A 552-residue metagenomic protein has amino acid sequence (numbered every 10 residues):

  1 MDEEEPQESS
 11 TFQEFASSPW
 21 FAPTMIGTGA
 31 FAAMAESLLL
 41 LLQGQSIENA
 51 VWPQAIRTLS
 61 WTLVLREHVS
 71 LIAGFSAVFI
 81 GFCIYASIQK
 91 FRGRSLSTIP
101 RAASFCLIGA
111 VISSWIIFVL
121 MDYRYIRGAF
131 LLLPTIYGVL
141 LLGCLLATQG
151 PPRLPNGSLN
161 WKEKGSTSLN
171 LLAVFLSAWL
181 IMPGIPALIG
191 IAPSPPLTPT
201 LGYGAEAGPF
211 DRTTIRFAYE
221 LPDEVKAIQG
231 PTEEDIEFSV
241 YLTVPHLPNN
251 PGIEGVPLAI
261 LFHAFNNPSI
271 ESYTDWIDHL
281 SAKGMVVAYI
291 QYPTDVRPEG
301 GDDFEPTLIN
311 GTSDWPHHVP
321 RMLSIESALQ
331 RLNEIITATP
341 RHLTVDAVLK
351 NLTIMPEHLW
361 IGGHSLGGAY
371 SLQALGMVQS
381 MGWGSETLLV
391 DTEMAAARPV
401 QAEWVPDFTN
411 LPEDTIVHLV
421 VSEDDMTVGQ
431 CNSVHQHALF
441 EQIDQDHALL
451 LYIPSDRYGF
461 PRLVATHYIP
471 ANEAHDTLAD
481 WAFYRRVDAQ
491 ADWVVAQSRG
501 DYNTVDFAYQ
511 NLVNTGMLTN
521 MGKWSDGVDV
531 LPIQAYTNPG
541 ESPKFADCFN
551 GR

Functional and structural regions predicted by a protein language model:
L131-L176: Cytosolic-side transmembrane helix boundary signature
N170-F175, M182-E254: N-terminal cap/lid segment of alpha/beta-hydrolase-fold proteins
I253-A264, D278: Short beta-strand element of the alpha/beta-hydrolase
E271-Y289: Short amphipathic alpha-helix adjacent to the substrate-entry channel of hydrolases
E305-N351, Q373: Alpha/beta-hydrolase active-site loop
G362-S371: Gly/Ala-rich beta-loop-alpha elbow adjacent to hydrolase catalytic centers
G384-Y458: The feature captures the conserved acid-bearing segment of alpha/beta-hydrolase catalytic domains
Q445-R552: C-terminal catalytic histidine-bearing segment of alpha/beta-hydrolase fold enzymes
